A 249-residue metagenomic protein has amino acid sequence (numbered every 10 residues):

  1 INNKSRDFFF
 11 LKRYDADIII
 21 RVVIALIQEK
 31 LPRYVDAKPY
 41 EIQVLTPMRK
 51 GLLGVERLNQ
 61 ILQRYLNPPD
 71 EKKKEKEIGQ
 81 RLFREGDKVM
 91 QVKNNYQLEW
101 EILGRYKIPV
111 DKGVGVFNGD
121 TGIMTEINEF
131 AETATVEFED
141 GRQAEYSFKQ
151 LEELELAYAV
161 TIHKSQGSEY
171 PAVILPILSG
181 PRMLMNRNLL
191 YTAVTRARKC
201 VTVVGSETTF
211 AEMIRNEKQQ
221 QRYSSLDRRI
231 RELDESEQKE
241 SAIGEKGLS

Functional and structural regions predicted by a protein language model:
I1-V114: Conserved helicase motor core of P-loop NTPases
V110-D111, N118-S249: C-terminal accessory regions
